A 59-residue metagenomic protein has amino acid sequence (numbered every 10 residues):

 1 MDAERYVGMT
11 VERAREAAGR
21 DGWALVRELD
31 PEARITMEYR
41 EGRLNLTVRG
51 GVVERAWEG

Functional and structural regions predicted by a protein language model:
M1-G59: Exposed, flexible binding/inhibitory loops of compact, secreted disulfide-stabilized domains
